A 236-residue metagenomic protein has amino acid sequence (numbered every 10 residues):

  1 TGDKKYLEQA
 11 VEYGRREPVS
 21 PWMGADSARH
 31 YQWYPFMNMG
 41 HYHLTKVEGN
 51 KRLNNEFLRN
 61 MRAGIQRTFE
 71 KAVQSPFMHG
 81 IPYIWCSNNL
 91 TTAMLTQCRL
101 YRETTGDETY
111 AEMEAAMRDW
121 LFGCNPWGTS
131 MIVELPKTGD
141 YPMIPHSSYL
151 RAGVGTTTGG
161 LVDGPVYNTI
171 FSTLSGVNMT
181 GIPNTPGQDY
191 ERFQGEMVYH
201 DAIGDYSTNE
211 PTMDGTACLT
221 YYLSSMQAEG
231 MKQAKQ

Functional and structural regions predicted by a protein language model:
T1-K4, Q9-E12, R16, P35-V73 (+1 more regions): Aromatic (Trp/Tyr) and acidic
R15-S27: Solenoid-like repeat scaffolds
G24-Y31, Q74-I84, E134: Acidic, Ser/Thr-rich low-complexity linear motifs
